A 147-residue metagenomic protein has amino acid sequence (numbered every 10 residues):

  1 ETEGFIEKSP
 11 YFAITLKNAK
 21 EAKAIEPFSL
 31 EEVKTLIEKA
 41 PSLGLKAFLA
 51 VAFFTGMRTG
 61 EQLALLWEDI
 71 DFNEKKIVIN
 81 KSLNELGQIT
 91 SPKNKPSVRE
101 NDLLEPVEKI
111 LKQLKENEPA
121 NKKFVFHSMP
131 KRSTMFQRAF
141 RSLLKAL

Functional and structural regions predicted by a protein language model:
I6-L65, N73, N121: Basic, Lys/Arg- and aromatic-enriched nucleic-acid-binding interface segment
A13-L16, E32, A64-E116: Conserved tyrosine-mediated DNA breakage-rejoining catalytic core shared by Y-recombinases
A19, E85, K131: Short, internal active-site loops enriched in acidic
A24-I25, I89-V98, V125-R132, L147: Short, contiguous acidic/charged loop-to-helix segments that flank catalytic cores in large enzymes
L30-E31, E74, S82, L104-L147: Active-site/catalytic core of tyrosine-dependent DNA strand-transfer enzymes
K39-A40, A52, N101-P106, H127-S128: Glycine-rich loops and low-complexity Gly/Arg-rich segments that provide flexible linkers or classic glycine-based
R58, L86-G87, S133: Flexible loop/turn segments at secondary-structure boundaries
